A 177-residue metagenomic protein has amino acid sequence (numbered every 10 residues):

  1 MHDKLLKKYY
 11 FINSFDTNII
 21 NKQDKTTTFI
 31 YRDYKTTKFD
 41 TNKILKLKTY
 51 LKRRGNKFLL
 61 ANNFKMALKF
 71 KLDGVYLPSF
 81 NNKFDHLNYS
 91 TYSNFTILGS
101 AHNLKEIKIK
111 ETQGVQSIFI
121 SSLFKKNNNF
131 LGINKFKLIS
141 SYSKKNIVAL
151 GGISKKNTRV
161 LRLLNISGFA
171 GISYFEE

Functional and structural regions predicted by a protein language model:
M1-D16, E176: Boundary/entry segment of secreted carbohydrate-active catalytic domains
L6-I12, T27-Y31, F58-L60, V75-L77 (+4 more regions): Hydrophobic faces of well-ordered beta-strands that scaffold small-molecule active sites in alpha/beta enzyme cores
F11-Q23, N62-K65, H102-I109, S154-V160: Short, acidic/polar
I19-K25, Y50-R53, Y89-Y92, E111-T112 (+1 more regions): Acidic (Asp/Glu)-rich catalytic clusters
T26-S90: N-terminal active-site wall of soluble small-molecule enzyme domains
Y34, V75-L87, S117-G132, I153-E177: Glycine-rich phosphate-binding active-site loops on the catalytic face of alpha/beta enzymes
K43-L59, N82, H86-N103, L131-S154: Alpha-helix-loop-beta-strand connector modules within alpha/beta enzyme cores
K69-N81, F95-S141: Glycine/Thr-rich beta-alpha phosphate-binding loop at enzyme active sites
